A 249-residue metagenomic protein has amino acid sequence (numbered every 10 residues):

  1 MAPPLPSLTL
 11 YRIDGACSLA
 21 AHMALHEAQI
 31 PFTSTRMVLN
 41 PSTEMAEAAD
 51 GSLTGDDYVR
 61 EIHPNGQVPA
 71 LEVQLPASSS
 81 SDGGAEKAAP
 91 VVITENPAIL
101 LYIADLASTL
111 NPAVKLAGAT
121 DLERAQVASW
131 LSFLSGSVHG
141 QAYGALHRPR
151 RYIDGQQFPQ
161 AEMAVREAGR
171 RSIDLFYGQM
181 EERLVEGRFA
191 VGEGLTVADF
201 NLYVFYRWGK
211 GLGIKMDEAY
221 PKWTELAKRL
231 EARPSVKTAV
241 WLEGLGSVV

Functional and structural regions predicted by a protein language model:
A2-M163: GST-like domain detector, emphasizing the conserved glutathione-binding G-site in the N-terminal thioredoxin-like
L39-P41, L195, L245: Positions that flank functional sites
L71, I99, V127, M180 (+2 more regions): Residue-level signal for nonpolar/aromatic packing positions in well-ordered secondary structure
P97, A142, G213, V240-W241: Short, flexible helix/strand-to-coil boundary loops that buttress conserved ligand/catalytic motifs in alpha/beta
L122, W130-K228: GST-like fold's C-terminal all-alpha helical module
V236-V249: C-terminal helix/juxtamembrane-tail motif
